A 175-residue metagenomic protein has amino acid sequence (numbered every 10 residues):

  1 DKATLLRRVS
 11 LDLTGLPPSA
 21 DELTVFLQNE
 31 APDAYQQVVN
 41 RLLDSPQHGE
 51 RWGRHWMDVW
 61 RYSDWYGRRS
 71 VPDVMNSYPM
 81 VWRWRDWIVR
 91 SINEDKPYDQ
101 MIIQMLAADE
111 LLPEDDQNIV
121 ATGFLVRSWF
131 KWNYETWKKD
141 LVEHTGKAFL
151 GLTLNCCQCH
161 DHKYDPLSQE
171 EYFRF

Functional and structural regions predicted by a protein language model:
D1-F175: Short, structured secondary-structure elements that scaffold catalytic or ligand/cofactor-binding regions
